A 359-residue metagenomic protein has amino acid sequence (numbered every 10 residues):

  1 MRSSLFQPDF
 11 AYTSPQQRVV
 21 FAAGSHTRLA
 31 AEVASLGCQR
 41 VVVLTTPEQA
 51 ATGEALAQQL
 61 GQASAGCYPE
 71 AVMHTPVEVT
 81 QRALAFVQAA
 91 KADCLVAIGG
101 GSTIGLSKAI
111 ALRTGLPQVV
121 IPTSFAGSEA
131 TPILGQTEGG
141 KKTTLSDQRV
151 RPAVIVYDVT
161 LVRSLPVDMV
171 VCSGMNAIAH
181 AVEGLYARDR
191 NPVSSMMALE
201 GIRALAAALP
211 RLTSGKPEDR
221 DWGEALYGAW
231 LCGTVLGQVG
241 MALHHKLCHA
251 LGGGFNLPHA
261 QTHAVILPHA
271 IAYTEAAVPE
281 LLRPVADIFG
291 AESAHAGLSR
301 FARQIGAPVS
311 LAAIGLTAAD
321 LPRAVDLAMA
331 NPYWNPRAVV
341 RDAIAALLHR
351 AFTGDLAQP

Functional and structural regions predicted by a protein language model:
M1-D93, L311: ATP/NTP phosphate-donor binding region
R2-F6, F289-P359: C-terminal charged capping/lid subdomain of soluble metabolic enzymes
Q17, T27, A31, L112-V193 (+3 more regions): A glycine/threonine-rich phosphate-anchoring loop and its flanking beta-alpha core in nucleotide/phosphate-binding
R18, R40-V42, G66, D93-V96 (+5 more regions): Structural motif
H26-L29, Q49-G53, V77, S102-A109 (+2 more regions): Short glycine/serine/threonine-rich phosphate/pyrophosphate-binding segments that cradle anionic phosphate groups
V87-I110, T114-F125, L247: A short, small-residue-rich loop immediately preceding and capping a beta-strand
G184, R188-R300: Active-site segments that bind and position negatively charged phosphate/pyrophosphate groups
